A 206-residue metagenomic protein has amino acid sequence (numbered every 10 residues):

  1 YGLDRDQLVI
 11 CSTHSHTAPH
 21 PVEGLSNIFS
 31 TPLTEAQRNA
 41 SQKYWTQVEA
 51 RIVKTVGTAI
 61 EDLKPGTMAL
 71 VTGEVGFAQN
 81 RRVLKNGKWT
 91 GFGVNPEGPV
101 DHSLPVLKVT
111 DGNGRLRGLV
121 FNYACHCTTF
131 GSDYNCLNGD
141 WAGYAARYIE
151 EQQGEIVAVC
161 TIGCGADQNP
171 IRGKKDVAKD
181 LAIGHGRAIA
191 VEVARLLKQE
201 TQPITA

Functional and structural regions predicted by a protein language model:
Y1-V157, T161-G184, L197, I204-A206: Conserved beta-alpha junction segments in alpha/beta enzyme cores
A188-V191, R195: Hydrophobic structural segments
